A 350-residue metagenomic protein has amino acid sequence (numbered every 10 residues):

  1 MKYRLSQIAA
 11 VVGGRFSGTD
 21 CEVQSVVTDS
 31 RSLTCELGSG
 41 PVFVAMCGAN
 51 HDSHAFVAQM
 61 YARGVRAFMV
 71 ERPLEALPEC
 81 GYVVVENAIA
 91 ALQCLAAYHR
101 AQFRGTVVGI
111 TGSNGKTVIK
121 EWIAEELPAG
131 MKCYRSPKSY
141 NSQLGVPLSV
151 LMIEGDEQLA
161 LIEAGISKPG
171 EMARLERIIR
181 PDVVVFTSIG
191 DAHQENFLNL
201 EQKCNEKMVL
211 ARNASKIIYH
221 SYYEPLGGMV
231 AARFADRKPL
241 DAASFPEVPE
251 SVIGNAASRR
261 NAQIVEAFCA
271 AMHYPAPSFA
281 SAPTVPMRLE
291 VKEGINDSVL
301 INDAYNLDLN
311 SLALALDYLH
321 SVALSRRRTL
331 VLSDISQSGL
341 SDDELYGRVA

Functional and structural regions predicted by a protein language model:
M1-C94, S321-A323, S338: N-terminal leader/targeting and accessory segments in enzymes
A9, A91-K216, P225-R233, A271: Phosphate-binding loop of NTP-binding sites
V44-C47, S136-P137, I162-E163, I253 (+3 more regions): Thr-Gly-centered strand-to-loop micro-motif
G48-H51, V285, A304-A350: Active-site beta-alpha connecting loops in nucleotide-dependent enzymes
H54-F56, Q194-E201, L312, G339-D342: Glycine/threonine-rich flexible loop motifs
V57, Y61-A62, E176-R177, A350: Non-catalytic positions within long, well-ordered alpha-helices that form the structural scaffold/packing of enzyme
F68, R72, R233, K238 (+3 more regions): C-terminal helical cap/extension that packs against the catalytic core of soluble nucleotide-cofactor enzymes
E75-P78, V183-V299, S325-R326: Acidic, Mg2+-coordinating active-site environments of NTP-dependent enzymes
